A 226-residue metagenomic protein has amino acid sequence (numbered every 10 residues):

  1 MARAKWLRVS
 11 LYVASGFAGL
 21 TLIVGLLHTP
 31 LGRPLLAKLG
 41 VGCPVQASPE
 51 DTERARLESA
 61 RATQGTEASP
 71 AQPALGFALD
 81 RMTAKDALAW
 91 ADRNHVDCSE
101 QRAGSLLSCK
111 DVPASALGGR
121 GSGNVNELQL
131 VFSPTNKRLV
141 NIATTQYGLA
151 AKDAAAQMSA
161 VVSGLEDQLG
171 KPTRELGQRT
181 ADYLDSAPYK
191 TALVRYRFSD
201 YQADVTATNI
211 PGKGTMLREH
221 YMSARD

Functional and structural regions predicted by a protein language model:
M1-L7: N-terminal Lys/Arg-rich, disordered targeting/topogenic segments
R8-H28: Hydrophobic membrane-insertion alpha-helices, especially the h-region of bacterial N-terminal signal peptides
R33-L36, G40-D51, T83-T135, T144-D226: A cross-family detector of function-defining hotspots
L39-D80: N-terminal low-complexity, Pro/Thr/Ser-rich intrinsically disordered segments that act as propeptides or flexible
